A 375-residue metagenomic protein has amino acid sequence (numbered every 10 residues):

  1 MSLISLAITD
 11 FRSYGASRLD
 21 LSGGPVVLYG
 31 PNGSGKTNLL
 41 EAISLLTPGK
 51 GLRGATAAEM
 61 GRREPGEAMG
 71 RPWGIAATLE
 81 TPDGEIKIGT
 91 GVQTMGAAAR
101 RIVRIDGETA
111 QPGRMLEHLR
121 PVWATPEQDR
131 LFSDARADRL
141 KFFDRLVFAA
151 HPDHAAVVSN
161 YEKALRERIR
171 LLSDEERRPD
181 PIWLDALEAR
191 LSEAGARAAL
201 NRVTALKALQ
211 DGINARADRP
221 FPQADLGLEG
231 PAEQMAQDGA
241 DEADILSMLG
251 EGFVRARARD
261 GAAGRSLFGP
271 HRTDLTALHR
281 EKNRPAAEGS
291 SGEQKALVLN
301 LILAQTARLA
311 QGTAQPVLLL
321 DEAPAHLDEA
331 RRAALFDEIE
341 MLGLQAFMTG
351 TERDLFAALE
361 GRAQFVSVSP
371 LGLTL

Functional and structural regions predicted by a protein language model:
M1-P31, L45, R178, I182-V317 (+4 more regions): Conserved NTPase motor "head" modules and their coupling/switch loops across ABC/AAA+ ATPases, GTPases, and GHKL ATPases
K36: Conserved lysine of the Walker
T47-D138, F142-H154, D211-A215, I245 (+1 more regions): Nucleotide-state sensing region of NTPase/ATPase domains
V122, F347, Q364-V366: Hydrophobic/aromatic beta-strand patches that form the interior of the parallel beta-sheet core in alpha/beta enzyme
R130-L131, A137-R178, I182-D185, A189-S192: Long, charged N-terminal accessory/stalk domains
D321-A323: Walker B catalytic acidic pair
T349-T351: H-loop/switch region of ABC-family ATPase nucleotide-binding domains
